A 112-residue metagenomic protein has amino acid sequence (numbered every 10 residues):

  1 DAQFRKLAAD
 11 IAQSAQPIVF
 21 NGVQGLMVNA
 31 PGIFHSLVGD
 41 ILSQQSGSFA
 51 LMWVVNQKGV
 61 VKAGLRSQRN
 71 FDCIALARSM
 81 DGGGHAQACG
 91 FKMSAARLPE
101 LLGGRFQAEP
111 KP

Functional and structural regions predicted by a protein language model:
D1-Q3: Structural signature of PLP-dependent enzymes
K6-P112: Gly/His-enriched, cation/cofactor- and phosphate-binding structural elements
